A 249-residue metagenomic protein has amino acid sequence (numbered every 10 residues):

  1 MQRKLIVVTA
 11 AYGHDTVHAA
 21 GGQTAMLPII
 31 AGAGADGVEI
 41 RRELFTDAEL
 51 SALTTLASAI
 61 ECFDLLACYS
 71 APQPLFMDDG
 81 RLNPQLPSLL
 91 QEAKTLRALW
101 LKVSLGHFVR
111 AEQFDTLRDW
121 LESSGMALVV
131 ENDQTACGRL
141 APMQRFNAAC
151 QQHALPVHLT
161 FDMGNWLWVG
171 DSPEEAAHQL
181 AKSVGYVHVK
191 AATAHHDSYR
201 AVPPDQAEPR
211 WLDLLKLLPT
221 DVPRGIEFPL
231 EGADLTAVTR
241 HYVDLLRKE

Functional and structural regions predicted by a protein language model:
M1-A11, D15-G34, R97, L140-F161 (+1 more regions): Histidine-acidic metal/acid-base catalytic patches
M1-P87, K94, E249: N-terminal pre-domain/capping segments
A10-H14, R41-F45, S70-F76, G106-F108 (+4 more regions): Active-site beta-loop-alpha junctions enriched in small/polar residues
V38-E39, L101-V103, L128, V187 (+1 more regions): Hydrophobic residues within beta-strands of alpha/beta enzymes
L50-L53, G80-L82, Q113-T116, A141-M143 (+2 more regions): Short secondary-structure transition/capping segments
T55, T116-L117, E175-Q179: A short acidic, amphipathic alpha-helical/loop segment
L56-L65, W120-A127, T220-D221, T236-E249: Short, electropositive alpha-helical surface patch
A59-A67, A71-H158: Active-site acidic/histidine proton-transfer and metal-coordination neighborhood in alpha/beta enzyme cores
